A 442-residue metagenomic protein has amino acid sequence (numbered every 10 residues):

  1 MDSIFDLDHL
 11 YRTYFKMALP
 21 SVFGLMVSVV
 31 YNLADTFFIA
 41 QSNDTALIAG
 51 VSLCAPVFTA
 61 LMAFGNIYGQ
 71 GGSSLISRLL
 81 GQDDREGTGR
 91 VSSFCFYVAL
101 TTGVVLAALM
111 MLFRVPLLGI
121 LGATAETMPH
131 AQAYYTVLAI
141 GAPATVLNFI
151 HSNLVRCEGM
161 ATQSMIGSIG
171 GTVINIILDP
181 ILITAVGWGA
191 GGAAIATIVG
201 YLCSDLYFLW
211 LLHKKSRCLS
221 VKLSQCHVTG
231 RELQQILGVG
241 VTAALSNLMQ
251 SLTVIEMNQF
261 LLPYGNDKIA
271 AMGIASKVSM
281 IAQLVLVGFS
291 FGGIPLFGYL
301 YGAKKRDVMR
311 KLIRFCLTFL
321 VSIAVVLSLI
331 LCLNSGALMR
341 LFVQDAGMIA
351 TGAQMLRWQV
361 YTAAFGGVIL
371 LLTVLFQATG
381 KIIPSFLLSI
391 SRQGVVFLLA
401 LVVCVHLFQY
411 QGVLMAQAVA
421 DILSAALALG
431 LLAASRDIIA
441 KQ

Functional and structural regions predicted by a protein language model:
M1-A18, I76-P143, A185-V241, F297-T362 (+1 more regions): Short alpha-helical transmembrane segments in multi-pass integral membrane proteins
D6-F37, Q41-N43, P56-G71, L75 (+6 more regions): N-terminal transmembrane alpha-helices
F15, V30-Y31, Y68, L109-F113 (+13 more regions): Residue-level signal for transmembrane alpha-helical positions in Major Facilitator Superfamily
K16-D35, V137, G171, G200-S204 (+4 more regions): Transmembrane helical elements of multi-pass membrane transporters/channels
M26, V30-A49, L118-A125, I181-W188 (+4 more regions): Helix-terminus/linker motif at the lipid-water interface of multi-pass membrane proteins
I48-A108, T145-S164, A271-L329, L333-S335 (+1 more regions): Small-residue-rich hydrophobic transmembrane alpha-helices
A60, N175-P180, D205-L209, I281-L284 (+3 more regions): Hydrophobic transmembrane alpha-helices of multi-pass small-molecule transporters
G69, V137-R156, S164-T172, A193-L206 (+4 more regions): Short runs within selected transmembrane alpha-helices of multi-pass transporters and secretion channels
